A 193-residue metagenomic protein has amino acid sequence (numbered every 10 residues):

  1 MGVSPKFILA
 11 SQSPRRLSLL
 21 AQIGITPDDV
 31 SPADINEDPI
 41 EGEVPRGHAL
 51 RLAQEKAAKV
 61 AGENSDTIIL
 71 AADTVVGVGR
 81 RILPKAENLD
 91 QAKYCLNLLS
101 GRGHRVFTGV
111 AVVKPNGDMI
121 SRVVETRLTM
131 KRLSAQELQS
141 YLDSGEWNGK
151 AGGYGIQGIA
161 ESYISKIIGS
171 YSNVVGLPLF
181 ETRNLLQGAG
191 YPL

Functional and structural regions predicted by a protein language model:
G2-I25: N-terminal beta1-alpha1 ligand-phosphate binding loop
G2-I8, V44-L193: Anionic-ligand binding patches
Q12, A33, P115: Cofactor-binding loop segments of dinucleotide-utilizing enzymes, especially the Rossmann-like FAD- and NAD(P)+-binding
L19-Q22, I40, G62-E63: Short loop/helix-cap segments at secondary-structure boundaries that form the rim of catalytic
I23-I25, P32, Q139, E181: A general secondary-structure boundary signal
I25-T26, N36, R102, S144: A short linear boundary/processing microfeature
P27-I40, M119-E125: Short glycine-rich, Thr/Ser-proximal phosphate-binding strand/loop in the N-terminal lobe of ATP-dependent enzymes
